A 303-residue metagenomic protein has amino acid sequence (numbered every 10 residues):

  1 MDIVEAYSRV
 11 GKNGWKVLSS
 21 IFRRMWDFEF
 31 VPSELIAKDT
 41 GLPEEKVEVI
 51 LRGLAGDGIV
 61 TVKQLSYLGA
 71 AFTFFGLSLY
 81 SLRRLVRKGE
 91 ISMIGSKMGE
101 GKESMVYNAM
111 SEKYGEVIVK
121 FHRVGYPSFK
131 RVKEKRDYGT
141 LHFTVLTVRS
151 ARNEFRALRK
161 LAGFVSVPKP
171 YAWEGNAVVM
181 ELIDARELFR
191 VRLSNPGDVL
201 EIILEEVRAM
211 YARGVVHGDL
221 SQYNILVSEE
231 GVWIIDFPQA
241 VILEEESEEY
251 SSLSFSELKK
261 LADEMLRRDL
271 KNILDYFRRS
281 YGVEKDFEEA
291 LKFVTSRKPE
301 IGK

Functional and structural regions predicted by a protein language model:
I3-E5, E45-K46, T61, S78-R186 (+1 more regions): Conserved ATP-binding subdomain of kinase catalytic cores across diverse folds
Y7-G14, Q64-L85: Short, cationic-aromatic polyanion-contact patches
V10-D39: Short amphipathic alpha-helical interface segments
L35-E44, V145-S166, L188-Y223, S228 (+3 more regions): Conserved kinase catalytic-core helix
G41-G56: Short amphipathic alpha-helical interaction segments
A55-L65: A short, conserved structural fragment
V124, E134-G139, N176, M180-V199 (+1 more regions): A glycine-centered beta->alpha junction motif in the catalytic cores of kinase/phosphotransferase enzymes
A212-H217, E229-K303: C-lobe/activation-segment region of protein kinase-like
